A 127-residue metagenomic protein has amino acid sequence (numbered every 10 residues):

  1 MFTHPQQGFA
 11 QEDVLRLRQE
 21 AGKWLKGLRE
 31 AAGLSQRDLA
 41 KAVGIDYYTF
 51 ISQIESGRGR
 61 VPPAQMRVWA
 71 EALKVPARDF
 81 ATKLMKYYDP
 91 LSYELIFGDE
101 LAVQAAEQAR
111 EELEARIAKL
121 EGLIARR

Functional and structural regions predicted by a protein language model:
F2-A31: A short, Lys/Arg-rich alpha-helix, primarily the initiator
Q6-Q7, T82-G122: Short, charged recognition helix plus adjacent turn of helix-turn-helix-like nucleic-acid-binding domains
K23, G33-L34, D46, V61-A64: Residue-level signal for the short linker/turn that defines the boundary of a DNA-recognition helix
A31-Q53: Short alpha-helical DNA-recognition segment
T49-Q53, A64, T82: Base-recognition residues in the alpha-helical recognition helix of bacterial helix-turn-helix
A64-F80: DNA major-groove recognition helix of helix-turn-helix/homeodomain DNA-binding modules
